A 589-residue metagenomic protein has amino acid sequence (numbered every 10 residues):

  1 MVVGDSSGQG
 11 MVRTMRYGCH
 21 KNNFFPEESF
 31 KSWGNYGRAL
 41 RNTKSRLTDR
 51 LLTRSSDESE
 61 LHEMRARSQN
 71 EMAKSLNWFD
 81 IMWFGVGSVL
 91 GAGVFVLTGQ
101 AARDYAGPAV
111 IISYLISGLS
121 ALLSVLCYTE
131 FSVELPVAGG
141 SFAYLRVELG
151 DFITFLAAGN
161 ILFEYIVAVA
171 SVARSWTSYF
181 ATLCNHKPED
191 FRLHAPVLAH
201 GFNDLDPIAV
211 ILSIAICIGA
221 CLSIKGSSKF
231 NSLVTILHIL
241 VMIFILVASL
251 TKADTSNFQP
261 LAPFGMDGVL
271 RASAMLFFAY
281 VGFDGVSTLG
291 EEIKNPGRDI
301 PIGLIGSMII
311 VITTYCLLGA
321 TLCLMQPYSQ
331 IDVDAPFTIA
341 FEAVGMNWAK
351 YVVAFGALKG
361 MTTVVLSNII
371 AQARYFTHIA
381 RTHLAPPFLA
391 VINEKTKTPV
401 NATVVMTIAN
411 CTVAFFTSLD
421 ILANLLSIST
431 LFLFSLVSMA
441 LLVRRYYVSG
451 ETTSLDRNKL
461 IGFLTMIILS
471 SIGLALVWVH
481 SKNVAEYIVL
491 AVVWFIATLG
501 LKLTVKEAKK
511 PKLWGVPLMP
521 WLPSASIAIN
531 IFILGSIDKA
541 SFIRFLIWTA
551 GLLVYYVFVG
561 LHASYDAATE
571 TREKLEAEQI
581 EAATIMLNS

Functional and structural regions predicted by a protein language model:
V2-G99, R103-I111, L115, A121-L126 (+5 more regions): Membrane-interface "cap" regions at the ends of multi-pass membrane proteins
V3, M72-L76, W83, V94-A199 (+3 more regions): Extracellular loop-to-transmembrane helix junctions
N22, P26, S32, L52 (+6 more regions): Helix-loop-helix junctions that connect adjacent transmembrane segments in multi-pass membrane transporters
Q100-A106, V110, S175, L193-F202 (+8 more regions): Transmembrane helix-loop boundary segments of multi-pass membrane transporters
V137, N160-S178, M275, Y280-I293 (+3 more regions): Membrane-helix boundary/coupling elements in multi-pass transport proteins
A143-L145, L149-G150, T182-L193, A272-M275 (+2 more regions): TM-loop-TM module centered on a large, flexible mid-protein loop between adjacent transmembrane helices in multi-pass
S178-H186, I236-A262, G319-Q326, F434-E451 (+3 more regions): Hydrophobic alpha-helical segments and their helix-loop junctions in multi-pass secondary transporters
H200-D204, P263, F388-T398, V437-S541: C-terminal membrane-solvent junction of multi-pass transporters and transport-like membrane proteins
